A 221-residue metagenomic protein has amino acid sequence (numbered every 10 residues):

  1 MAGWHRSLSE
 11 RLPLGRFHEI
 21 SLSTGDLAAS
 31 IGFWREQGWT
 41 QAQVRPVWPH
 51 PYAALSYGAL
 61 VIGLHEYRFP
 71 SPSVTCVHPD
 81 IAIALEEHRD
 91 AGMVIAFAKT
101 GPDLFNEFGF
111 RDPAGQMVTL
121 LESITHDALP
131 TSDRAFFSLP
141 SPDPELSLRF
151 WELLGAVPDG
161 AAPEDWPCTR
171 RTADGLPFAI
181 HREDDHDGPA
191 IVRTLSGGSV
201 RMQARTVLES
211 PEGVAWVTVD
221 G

Functional and structural regions predicted by a protein language model:
M1-L12, R89-L139, D159-T172, L176-H181 (+1 more regions): Vicinal oxygen chelate
S9-L60, N106, S138-F178: Core segments of cupin and vicinal oxygen chelate
F17-E19, S71-V74, R134-F136, D187-I191: Eukaryotic phosphotyrosine signaling hubs
S21-S23, T75-V77, S138-P140, T194-G198: Short hydrophobic/aromatic beta-strand micro-patches that form the beta-sheet surface supporting nucleotide- or nucleic
A29-I31, A82-L85, E145-L148, S199-M202: Short, conserved charged micro-motifs
F33, A42-V44, P51-A54, G58 (+3 more regions): Acidic (E/D-rich), amphipathic helical modules within compact regulatory domains
L60, P79, Q116, G188 (+1 more regions): Conserved Rossmann-like nucleotide-cofactor binding loop
